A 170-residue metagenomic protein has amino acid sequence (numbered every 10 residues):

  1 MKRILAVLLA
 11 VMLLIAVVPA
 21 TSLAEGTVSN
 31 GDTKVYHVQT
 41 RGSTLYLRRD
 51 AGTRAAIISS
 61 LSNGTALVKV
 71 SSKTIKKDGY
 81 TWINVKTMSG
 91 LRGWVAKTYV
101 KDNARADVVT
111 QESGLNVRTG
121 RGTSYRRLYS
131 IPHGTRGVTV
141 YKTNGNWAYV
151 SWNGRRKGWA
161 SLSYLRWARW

Functional and structural regions predicted by a protein language model:
M1-I4: Positively charged n-region of N-terminal signal peptides that target proteins for export
L8-A16: Bacterial N-terminal signal peptides
I15-G31: Sec-dependent signal peptide cleavage junction
S29-D32, Q39-R41, K69-I75, V109-Q111 (+1 more regions): A structural signal for short, hydrophobic beta-strand segments that form beta-sheets in beta-rich/all-beta domains
A51-A56, R121-R126: Short alpha-helix capping/helix-loop boundary micro-motifs
I58-K97, S130-R166: SH3/SH3-like beta-barrel superfamily modules
K97-V109: Short domain-boundary/entry signatures in modular proteins, especially in secreted/extracellular architectures
